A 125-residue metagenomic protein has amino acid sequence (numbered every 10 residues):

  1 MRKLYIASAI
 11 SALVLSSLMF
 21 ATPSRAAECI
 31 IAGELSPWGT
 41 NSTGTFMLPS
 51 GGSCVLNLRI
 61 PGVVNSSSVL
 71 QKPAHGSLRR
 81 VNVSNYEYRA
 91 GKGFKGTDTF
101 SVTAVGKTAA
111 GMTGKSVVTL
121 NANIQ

Functional and structural regions predicted by a protein language model:
M1-S11, S17: Bacterial N-terminal signal peptides that target proteins for export
L13-V14, S24: Cleavable N-terminal signal peptides
F20-A26: Sec/Tat signal peptide C-region and signal peptidase I cleavage site
A27-C29, T108-Q125: C-terminal edge beta-strand
A27-T43, M47: N-terminal edge beta-strand
F46-S84: Surface-exposed or secretory-pathway low-complexity segments enriched in glycine-proline and Ser/Thr/acidic residues
N85-T97: Extracellular/luminal low-complexity segments enriched in Ser/Thr/Pro
K95-T108, S116-V118: A short beta-strand micro-motif common to beta-rich folds, especially ectodomain repeats
